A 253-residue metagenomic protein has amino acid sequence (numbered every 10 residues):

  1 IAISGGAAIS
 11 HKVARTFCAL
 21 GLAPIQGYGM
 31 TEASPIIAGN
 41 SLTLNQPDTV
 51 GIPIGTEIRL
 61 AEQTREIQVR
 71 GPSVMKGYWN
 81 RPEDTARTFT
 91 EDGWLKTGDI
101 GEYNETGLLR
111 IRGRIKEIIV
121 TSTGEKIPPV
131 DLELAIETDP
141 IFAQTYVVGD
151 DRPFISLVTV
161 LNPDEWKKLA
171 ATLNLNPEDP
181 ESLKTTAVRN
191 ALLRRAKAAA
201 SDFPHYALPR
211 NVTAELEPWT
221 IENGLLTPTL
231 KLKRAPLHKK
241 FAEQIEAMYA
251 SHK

Functional and structural regions predicted by a protein language model:
I1-A7, T186-A199, P209: Alpha-helix-centered segments that form part of catalytic cores
I1-N45, E57-R59, A143: Gly/Ser/Thr-rich phosphate-binding loop
G6, I58, G107, I136 (+1 more regions): Residue-level signal for inorganic ion chemistry
G29-A33, T97, T121-S122, T227-T229: Ser/Thr-glycine-rich phosphate-binding loops at phosphate-binding pockets of nucleotides, nucleotide cofactors
P53-G55, R59-A61, R65-T121: Conserved ATP-binding/catalytic segment of the ANL
V74, L108-E137, W166-T186, H205-P209 (+2 more regions): Adenylate-forming
I100, E105, T138-E165: C-terminal boundary motif of the adenylate-forming
I119, Q144-V147, P153, L193-K253: Conserved C-terminal "lid"/linker of ANL adenylate-forming enzymes
